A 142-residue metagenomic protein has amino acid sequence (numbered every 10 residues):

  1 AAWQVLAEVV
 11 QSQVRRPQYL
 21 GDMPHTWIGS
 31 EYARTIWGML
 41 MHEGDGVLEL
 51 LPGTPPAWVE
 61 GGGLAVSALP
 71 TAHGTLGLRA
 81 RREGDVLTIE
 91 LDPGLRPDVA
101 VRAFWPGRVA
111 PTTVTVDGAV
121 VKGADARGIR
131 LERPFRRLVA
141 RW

Functional and structural regions predicted by a protein language model:
W3-W142: Non-catalytic C-terminal accessory modules of carbohydrate-active enzymes
